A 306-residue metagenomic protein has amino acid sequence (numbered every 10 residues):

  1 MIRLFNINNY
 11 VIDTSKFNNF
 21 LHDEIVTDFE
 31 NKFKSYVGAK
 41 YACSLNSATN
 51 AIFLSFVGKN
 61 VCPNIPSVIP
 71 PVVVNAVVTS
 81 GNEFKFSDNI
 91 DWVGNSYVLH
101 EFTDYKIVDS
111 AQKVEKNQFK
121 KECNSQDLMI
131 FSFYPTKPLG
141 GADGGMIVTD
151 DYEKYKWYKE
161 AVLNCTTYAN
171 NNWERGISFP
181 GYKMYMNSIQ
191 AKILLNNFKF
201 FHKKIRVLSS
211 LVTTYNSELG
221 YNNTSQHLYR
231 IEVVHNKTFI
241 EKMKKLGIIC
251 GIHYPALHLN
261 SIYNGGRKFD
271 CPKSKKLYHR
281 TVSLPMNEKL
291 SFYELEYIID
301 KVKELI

Functional and structural regions predicted by a protein language model:
M1-G58, S80, N196-K199, K203 (+3 more regions): Conserved PLP-binding active-site segment in aminotransferase class I/II-type PLP enzymes
S15, V114-K116, S125-E232: Active-site region of PLP-dependent enzymes
F33, A51, P63, G81 (+11 more regions): Generic structural signal for small/hydrophobic residues in well-ordered secondary structure, especially within
N46, Q226-V233, G251-P255, S283: Short beta-strand segments
V57-S110, V114-N117: PLP-dependent aminotransferase-like
V74-N75, W92, T149, I231-H235: Short beta-strand-to-loop capping motifs
K106-V108, M129, C250-I252, L284: Hydrophobic faces of well-ordered beta-strands that scaffold small-molecule active sites in alpha/beta enzyme cores
C165-W173, T238-D270, K276-V282: Conserved PLP cofactor-binding pocket of PLP-dependent enzymes
